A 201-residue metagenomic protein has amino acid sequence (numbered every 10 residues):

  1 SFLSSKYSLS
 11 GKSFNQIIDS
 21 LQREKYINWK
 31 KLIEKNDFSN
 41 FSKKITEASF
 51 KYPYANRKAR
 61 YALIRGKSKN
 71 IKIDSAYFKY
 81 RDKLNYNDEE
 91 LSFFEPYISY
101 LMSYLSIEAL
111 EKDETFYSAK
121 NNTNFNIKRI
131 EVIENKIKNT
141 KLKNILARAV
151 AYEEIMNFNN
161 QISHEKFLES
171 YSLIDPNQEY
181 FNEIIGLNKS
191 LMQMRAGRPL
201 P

Functional and structural regions predicted by a protein language model:
S1-P201: Oxidative protein folding and maturation machinery
